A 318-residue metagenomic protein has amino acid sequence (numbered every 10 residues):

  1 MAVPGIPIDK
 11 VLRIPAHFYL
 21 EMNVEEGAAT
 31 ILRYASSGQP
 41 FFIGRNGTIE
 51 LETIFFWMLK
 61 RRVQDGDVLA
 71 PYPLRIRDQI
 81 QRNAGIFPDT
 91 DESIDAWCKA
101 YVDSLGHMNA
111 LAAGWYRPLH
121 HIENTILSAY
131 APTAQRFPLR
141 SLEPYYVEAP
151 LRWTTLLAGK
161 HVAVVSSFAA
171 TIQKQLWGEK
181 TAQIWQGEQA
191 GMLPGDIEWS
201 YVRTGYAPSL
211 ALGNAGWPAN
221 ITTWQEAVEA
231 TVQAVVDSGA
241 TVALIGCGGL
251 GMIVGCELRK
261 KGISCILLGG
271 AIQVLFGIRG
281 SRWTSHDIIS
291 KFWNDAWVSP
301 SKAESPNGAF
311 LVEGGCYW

Functional and structural regions predicted by a protein language model:
A2-E198: Electropositive, gly/pro-rich neighborhoods at or near active sites that engage anionic ligands
E26-A28, I94-K99, T223-G239, L250-M252: A short, acidic, amphipathic alpha-helical segment used as a generic capping/interface helix at domain edges
G44, V202, L268: Hydrophobic residues at beta-strand termini and immediately following loops that shape nucleotide-binding pockets
A131, F137-P138, S200-A230: Glycine-rich phosphate-binding "P-loop"
S166, A240-G255, L267-G269: Glycine-rich anion-binding loop/nest that anchors nucleotide
Q186-A211, A234-S238: Non-catalytic interaction surface on structured domains
I253-W318: C-terminal functional extensions of proteins
